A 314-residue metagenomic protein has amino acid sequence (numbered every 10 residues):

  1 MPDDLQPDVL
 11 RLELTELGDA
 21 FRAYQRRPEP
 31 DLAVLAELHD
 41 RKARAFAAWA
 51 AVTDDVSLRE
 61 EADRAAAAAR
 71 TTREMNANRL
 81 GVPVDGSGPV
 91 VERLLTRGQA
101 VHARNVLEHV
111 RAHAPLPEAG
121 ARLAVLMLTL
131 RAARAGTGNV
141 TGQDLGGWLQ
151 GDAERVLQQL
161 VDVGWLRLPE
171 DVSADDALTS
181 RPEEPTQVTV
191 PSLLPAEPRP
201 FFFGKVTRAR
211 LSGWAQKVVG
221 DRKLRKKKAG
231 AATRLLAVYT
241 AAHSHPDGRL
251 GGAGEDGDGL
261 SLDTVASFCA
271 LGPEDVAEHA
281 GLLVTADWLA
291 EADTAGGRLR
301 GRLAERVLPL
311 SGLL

Functional and structural regions predicted by a protein language model:
M1-A33: Amphipathic, heptad-repeat alpha-helical segments
R26-L32, A50-R59: Charged, low-complexity interaction regions
W49, A68-G81: Amphipathic alpha-helical coiled-coil segments
D55-A66, R131-T179, D247-E305: Winged helix-turn-helix DNA-binding recognition segment
T96-L128, S212-G248: Short alpha-helical segments that sit at the start of domains
R181-R225, L303-L314: Short, amphipathic alpha-helical interaction segments positioned at domain boundaries
